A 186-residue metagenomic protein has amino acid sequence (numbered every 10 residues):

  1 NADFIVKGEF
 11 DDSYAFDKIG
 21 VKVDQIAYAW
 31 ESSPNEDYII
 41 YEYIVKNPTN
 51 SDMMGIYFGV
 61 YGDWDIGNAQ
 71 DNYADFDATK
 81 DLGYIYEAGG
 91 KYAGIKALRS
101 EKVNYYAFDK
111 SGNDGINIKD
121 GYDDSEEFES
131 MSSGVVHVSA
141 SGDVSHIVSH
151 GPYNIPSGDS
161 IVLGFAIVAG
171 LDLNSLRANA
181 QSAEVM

Functional and structural regions predicted by a protein language model:
N1-I40, V144: Extended, loop-rich substrate-binding clefts of extracytoplasmic carbohydrate-active enzymes
D12-S13, H150-N154: Beta-strand-rich interaction surfaces with strong enrichment in secreted/lumenal proteins
V23, I39-Y41, I56-F58, H146 (+1 more regions): Hydrophobic residues positioned within well-ordered beta-strands of beta-sheet architectures
Y38, V168-M186: Terminal connector regions
I44-N50: Asparagine-centered strand-capping/turn motif at beta-strand->loop junctions
D52-G142: Glycine-rich (often Gly-Gly/Gly-Pro-rich) flexible segments and glycine-rich loop motifs, frequently accented by
N154-A169: Short Pro-Gly-centered flexible turn/kink motifs
